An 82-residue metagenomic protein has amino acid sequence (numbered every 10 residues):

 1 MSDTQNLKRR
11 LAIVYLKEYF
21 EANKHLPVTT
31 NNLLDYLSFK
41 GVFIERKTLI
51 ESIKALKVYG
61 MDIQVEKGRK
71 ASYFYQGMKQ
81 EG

Functional and structural regions predicted by a protein language model:
M1-G82: Short, basic/aromatic recognition patches that contact phosphate-bearing ligands
